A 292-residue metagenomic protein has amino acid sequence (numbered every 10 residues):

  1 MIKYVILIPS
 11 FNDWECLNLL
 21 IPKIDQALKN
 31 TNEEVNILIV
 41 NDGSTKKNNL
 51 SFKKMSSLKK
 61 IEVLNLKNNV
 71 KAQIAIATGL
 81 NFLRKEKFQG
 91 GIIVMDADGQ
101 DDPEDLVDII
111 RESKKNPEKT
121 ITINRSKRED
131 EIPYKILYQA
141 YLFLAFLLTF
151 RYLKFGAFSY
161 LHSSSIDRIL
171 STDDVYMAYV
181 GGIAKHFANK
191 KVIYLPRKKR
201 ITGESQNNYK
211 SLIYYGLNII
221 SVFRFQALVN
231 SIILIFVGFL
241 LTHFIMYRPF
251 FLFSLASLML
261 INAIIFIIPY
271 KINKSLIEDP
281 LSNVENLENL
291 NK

Functional and structural regions predicted by a protein language model:
K3-V5, N36: Cell-envelope/extracellular polymer assembly enzymes that use nucleotide-activated donors
D13-L28: Short, well-formed alpha-helical segments that are part of the catalytic scaffolds of diverse glycosyltransferases
E33-S44, L64-L66: Short beta-strand/loop segment that forms part of the nucleotide-sugar
N41-L50, G99-Q100: A conserved acidic beta->alpha catalytic loop
L66-N68, Q73-F82, V94, Q100-M177 (+2 more regions): Acceptor/aglycone-binding surface of glycosyltransferases and processive sugar-polymer synthases
E86-G91: Short acidic donor-binding loop at the edge of a beta-strand
D167-Q226: Catalytic donor/gating beta->alpha subdomain of glycosyltransferases that bind UDP-sugars
L228-K292: Membrane-embedded multi-pass helical conduit in multi-pass membrane proteins, especially envelope-biosynthetic
